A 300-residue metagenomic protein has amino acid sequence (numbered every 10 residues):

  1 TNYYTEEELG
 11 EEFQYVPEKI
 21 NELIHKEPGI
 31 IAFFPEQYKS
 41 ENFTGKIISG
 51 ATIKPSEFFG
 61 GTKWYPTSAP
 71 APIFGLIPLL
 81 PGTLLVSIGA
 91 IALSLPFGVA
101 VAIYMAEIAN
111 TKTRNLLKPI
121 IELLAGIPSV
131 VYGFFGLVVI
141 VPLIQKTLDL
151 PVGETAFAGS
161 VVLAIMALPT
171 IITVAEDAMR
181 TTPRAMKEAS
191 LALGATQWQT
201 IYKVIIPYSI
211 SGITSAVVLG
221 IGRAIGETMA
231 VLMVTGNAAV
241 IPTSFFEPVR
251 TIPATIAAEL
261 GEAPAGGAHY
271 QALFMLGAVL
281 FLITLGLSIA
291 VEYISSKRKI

Functional and structural regions predicted by a protein language model:
T1-K54: Flexible loop/hinge segments at secondary-structure junctions
K46-A90, N110, A258-G267: Periplasmic/extracellular loop-to-transmembrane helix junction in inner-membrane transport proteins
F97-G136, V174: Cytoplasmic-entry segments and transmembrane alpha-helices of multi-pass inner-membrane transporters
Y104, T111, N115, G153-A192 (+3 more regions): Membrane-cytosol interface at the C-terminal ends of specific transmembrane alpha-helices in multi-pass membrane
V174, Q197-T235: Transmembrane alpha-helices
E176, R180, R184, A258-I300: C-terminal transmembrane helix and the adjacent membrane-cytosol boundary/short C-terminal tail of inner/organellar
R223-I225, M229-G267: Glycine-rich helix-loop "coupling/hinge" segments at transmembrane-helix boundaries in multipass transporters
